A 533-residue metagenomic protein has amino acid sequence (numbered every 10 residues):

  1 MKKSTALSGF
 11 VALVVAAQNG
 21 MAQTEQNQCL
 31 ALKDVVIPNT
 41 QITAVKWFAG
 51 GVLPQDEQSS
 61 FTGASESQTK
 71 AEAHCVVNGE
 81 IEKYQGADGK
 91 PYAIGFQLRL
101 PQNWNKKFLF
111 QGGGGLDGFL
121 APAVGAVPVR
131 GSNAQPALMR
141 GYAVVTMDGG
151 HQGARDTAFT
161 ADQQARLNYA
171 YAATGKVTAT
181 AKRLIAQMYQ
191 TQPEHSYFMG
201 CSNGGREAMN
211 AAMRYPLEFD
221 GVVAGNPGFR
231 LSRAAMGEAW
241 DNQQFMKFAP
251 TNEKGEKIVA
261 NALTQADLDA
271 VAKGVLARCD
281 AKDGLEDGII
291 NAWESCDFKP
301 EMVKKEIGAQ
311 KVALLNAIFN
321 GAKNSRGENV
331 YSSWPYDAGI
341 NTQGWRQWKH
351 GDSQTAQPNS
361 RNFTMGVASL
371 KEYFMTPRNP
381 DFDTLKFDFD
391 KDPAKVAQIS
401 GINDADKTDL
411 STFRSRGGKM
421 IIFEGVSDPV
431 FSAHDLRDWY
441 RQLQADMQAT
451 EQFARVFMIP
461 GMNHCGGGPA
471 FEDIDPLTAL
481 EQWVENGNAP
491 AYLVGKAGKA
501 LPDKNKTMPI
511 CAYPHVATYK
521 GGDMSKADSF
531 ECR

Functional and structural regions predicted by a protein language model:
M1-S8: Bacterial N-terminal signal peptides that target proteins for export
A16-N19: N-terminal signal peptide c-region/cleavage motif recognized by signal peptidases
A22-K107, L120-P122, G131, A272 (+5 more regions): Catalytic-loop region of hydrolases
A87-P91, L120-A126, R155-A161, M209-R214 (+7 more regions): Short, solvent-exposed loop/turn and secondary-structure capping segments
N105-K106, G113-P193, M236-G237, Q244 (+2 more regions): Cap/lid segment of the alpha/beta-hydrolase catalytic domain
G200-G204, A208: Gly/Ala-rich beta-loop-alpha elbow adjacent to hydrolase catalytic centers
N210-A212, L217-K323, M458: A catalytic-pocket lid/entrance helix-loop region that shapes and gates access to the active site across common
I422-E424: Short beta-strand/loop motif that positions the catalytic acidic residue of the alpha/beta-hydrolase fold
